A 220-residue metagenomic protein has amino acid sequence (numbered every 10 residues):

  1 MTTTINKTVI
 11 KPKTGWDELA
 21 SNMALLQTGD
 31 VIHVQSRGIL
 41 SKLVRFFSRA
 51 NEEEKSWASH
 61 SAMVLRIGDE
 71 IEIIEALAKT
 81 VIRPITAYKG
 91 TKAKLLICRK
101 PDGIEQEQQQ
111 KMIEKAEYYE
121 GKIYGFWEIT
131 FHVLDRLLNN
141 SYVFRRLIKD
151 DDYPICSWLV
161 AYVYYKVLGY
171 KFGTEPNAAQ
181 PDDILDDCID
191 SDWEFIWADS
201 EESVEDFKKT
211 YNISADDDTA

Functional and structural regions predicted by a protein language model:
M1-A220: Cysteine-nucleophile amide-bond enzymes
